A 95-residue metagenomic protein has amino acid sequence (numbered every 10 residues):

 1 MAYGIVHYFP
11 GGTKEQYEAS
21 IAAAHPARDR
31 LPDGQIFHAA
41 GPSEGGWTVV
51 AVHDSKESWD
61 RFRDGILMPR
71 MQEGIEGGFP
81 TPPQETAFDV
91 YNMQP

Functional and structural regions predicted by a protein language model:
M1-V50, D54-P69, G77-P95: Short S/T/G/P-rich N-terminal loop/turn motif that feeds into the first structured element of a domain
